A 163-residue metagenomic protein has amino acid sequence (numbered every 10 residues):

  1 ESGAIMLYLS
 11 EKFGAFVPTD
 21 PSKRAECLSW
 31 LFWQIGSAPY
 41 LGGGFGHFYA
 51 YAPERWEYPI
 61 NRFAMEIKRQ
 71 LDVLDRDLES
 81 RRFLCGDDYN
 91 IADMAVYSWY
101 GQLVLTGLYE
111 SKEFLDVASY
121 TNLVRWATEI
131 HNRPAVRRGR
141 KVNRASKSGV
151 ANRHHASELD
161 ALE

Functional and structural regions predicted by a protein language model:
E1-L71, D75, R82, L159 (+1 more regions): GST-like domain detector, emphasizing the conserved glutathione-binding G-site in the N-terminal thioredoxin-like
S10-G14, I35, E79, W99-Y100 (+4 more regions): Hydrophobic/aromatic-lined pockets within catalytic cores
A15, R76-D87, P134-G139: Surface-exposed helix-capping loop/turn segments at secondary-structure junctions
S29-S37, V73, S98-Q102, R125-N132: Alpha-helical scaffold segments in carbohydrate-active enzymes
S37-Y40, L105-T106, N152-H154: Secretory-pathway/luminal and periplasmic proteins that interact with or process carbohydrate-rich
L41-G46, L84-E110, A118-V124, I130 (+1 more regions): GST superfamily/GST-like fold recognition
E57-N61, L108-V117: Acidic, serine/threonine/proline-rich low-complexity intrinsically disordered regions
R140-E163: Acidic/histidine-enriched, glycine/proline-rich intrinsically disordered or flexible terminal extensions
